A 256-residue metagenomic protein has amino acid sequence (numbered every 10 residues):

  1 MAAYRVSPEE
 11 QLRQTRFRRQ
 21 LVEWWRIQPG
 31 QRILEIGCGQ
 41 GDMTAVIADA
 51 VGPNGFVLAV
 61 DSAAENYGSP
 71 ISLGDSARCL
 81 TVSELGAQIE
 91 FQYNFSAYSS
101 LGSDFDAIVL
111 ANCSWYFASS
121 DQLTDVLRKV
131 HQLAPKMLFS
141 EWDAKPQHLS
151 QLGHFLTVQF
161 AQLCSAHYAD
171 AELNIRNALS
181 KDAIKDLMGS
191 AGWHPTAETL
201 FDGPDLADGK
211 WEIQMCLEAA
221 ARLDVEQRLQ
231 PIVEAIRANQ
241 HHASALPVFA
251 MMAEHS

Functional and structural regions predicted by a protein language model:
L12-P29: Conserved alpha-helix/loop element of class I SAM-dependent methyltransferases that forms part of the SAM/SAH-binding
Q40-G52: Conserved SAM-binding loop of SAM-dependent methyltransferases across substrates and taxa, primarily the Class I
D49-S96: Class I SAM-dependent methyltransferase SAM/SAH-binding core
A107-D121: A short SAM/SAH-binding and catalytic strip from SAM-dependent methyltransferases
Q122-K136: A short glycine-rich, Lys/Arg-flanked "PGG" loop and its adjoining helix->strand segment in the class I
L138-Q162: Conserved class I S-adenosyl-L-methionine
I175-G192: Short alpha-helix
F201-H242: C-terminal helical/coil "lid" or tail adjacent to the Rossmann-like core of SAM-dependent
